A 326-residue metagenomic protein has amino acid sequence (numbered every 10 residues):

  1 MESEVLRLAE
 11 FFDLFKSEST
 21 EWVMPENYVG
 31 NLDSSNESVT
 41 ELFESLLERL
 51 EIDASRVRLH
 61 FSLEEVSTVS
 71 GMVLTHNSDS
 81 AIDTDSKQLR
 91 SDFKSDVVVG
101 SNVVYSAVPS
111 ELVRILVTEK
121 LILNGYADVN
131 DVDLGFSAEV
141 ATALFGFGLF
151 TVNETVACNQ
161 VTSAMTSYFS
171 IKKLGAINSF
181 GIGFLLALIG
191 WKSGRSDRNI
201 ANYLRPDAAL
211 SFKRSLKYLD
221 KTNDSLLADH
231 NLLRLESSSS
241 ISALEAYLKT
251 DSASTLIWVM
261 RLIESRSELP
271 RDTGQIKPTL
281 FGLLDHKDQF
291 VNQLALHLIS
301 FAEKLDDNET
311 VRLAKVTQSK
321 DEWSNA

Functional and structural regions predicted by a protein language model:
E2-F12, K16, S167-R271: Pan-zinc metallopeptidase signature
D13-S91, V97, S101, Y105: Auxiliary, metal-adjacent structural segments of Zn-dependent hydrolase domains
V103-A127: Active-site recognition of the HExxH zinc-binding catalytic motif
N130-T166: Post-HExxH zinc-binding segment in Zn-dependent metallohydrolases
S237-Y247, P270-G282, K304-T317: Amphipathic alpha-helical scaffolding segments comprising HEAT/armadillo-like alpha-solenoid repeats
D251-S252, K287-D288, S319-S324: Short inter-helical turns and helix N-cap capping residues of alpha-solenoid HEAT/ARM repeat scaffolds
L256, N292, W323-N325: Residue-level detector of extended alpha-helical repeat arrays and alpha-solenoid scaffolds
V259-E264, F281, A295-H297, A326: Hydrophobic core positions within HEAT/HEAT-like alpha-solenoid repeats
